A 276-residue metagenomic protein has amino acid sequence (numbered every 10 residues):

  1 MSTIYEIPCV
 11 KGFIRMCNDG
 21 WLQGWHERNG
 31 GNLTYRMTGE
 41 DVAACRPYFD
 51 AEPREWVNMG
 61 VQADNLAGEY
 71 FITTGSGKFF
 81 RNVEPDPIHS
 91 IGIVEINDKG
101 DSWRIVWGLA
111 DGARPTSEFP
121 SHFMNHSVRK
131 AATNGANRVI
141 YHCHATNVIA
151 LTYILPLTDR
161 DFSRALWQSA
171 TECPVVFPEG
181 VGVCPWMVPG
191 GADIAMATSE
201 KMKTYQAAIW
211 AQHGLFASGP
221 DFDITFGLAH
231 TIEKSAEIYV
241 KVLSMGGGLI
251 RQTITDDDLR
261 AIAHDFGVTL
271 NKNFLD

Functional and structural regions predicted by a protein language model:
M1-D276: Glycine-rich flexible loops
